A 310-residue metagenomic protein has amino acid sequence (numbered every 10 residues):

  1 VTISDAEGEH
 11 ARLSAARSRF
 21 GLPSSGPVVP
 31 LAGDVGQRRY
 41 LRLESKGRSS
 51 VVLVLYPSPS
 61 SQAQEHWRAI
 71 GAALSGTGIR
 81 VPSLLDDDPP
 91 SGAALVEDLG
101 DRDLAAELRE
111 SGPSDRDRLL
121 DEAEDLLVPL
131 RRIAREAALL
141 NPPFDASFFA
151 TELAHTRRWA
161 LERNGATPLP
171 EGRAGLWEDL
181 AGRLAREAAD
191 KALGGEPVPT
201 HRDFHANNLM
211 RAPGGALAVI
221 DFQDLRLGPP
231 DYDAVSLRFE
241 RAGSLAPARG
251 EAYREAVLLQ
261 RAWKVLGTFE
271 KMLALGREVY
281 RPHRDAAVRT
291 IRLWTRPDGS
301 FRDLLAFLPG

Functional and structural regions predicted by a protein language model:
T2-S24: Juxta-kinase regulatory segment immediately upstream of eukaryotic protein kinase catalytic domains
S4, G8, N141-E187, R292-S300: Active-site catalytic-loop/activation-segment of kinase and kinase-like phosphoryl-transfer enzymes
A32, L41-T151, H155-R158, E162 (+1 more regions): ATP-binding pocket architecture of kinase catalytic cores
Q37-E44, L53, A94, L130 (+1 more regions): Active-site acidic catalytic loop and adjacent metal/ATP-binding pocket of ATP-dependent phosphoryl transfer enzymes
W67, R116-A123, F149, R173-W177 (+2 more regions): Hydrophobic packing residues in well-ordered alpha-helices of helical domains and bundles
F148, T156, E196, H201 (+2 more regions): Secondary-structure capping and boundary motifs in well-ordered enzyme cores
A154-N164, P230-Y253, L259-E278, A286-R296: Active-site activation/catalytic loop segments of kinase-like enzymes and analogous catalytic loops in related
D203, S300-G310: Long, charge-rich low-complexity segments
